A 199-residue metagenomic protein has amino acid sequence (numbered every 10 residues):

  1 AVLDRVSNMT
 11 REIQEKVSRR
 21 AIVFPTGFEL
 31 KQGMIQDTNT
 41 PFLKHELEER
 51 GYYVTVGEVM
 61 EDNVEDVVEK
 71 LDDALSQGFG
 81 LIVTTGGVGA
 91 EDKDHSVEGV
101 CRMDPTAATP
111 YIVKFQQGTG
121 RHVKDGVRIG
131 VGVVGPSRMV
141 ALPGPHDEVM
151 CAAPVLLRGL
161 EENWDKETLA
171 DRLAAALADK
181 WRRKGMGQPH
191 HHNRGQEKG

Functional and structural regions predicted by a protein language model:
A1-V2: Helix-enriched interaction subdomains in cytosolic or periplasmic regions, typified by TIR/SEFIR signaling/NADase cores
R5-D62, D66: Glycine-rich phosphate/diphosphate-binding loop of Rossmann-like nucleotide-binding domains
F28, T38, Y52-G195: Short glycine/threonine-rich loop/turn motifs
G199: Short catalytic/metal-binding and nucleic-acid-binding patches
